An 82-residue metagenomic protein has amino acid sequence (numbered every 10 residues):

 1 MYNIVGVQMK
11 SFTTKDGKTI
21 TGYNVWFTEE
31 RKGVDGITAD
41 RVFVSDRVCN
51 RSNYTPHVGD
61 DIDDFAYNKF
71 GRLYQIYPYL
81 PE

Functional and structural regions predicted by a protein language model:
M1-T19: Structural detector for short beta-strands of small beta-barrel domains
I4, I20, I62, R72-I76: A broad structural signal for short, well-ordered beta-strand segments within beta-sheet-rich domains
S11, G36-F43, Y77-E82: A mid-sequence interfacial segment
D16-V44: OB-fold (S1/OB) nucleic-acid-binding surfaces
D46-D64: Short nucleic-acid-contacting surface segments enriched for D/E, G, S/T with interspersed K/R
A66-E82: OB-fold/S1-family single-stranded nucleic acid-binding modules
